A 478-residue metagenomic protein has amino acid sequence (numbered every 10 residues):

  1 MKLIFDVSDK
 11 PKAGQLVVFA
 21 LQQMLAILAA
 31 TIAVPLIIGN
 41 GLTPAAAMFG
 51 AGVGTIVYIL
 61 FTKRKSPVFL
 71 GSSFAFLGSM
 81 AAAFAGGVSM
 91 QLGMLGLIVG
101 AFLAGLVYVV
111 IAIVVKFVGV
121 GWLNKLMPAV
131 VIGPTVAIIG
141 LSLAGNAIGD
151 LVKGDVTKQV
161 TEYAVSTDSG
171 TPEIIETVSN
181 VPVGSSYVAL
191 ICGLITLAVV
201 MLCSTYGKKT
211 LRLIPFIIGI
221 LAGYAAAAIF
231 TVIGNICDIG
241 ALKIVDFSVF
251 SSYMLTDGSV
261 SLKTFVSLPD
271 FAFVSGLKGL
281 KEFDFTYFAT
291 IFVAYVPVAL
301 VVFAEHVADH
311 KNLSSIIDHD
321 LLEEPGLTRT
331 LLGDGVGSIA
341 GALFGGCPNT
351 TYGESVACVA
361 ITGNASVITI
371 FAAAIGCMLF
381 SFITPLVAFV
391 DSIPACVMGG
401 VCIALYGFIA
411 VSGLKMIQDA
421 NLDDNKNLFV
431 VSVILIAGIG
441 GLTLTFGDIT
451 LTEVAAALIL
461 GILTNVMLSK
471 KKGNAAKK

Functional and structural regions predicted by a protein language model:
M1-A13: Short, Lys/Arg-rich, polar N-terminal cytosolic tail immediately upstream of the first transmembrane signal-anchor
P11-A13, I37-V57, A294-V367: Membrane-embedded helical hairpins/re-entrant loop segments and their flanking transmembrane helices within multi-pass
G14-A30, G184-L197, I214, S261-D309 (+1 more regions): Hydrophobic, membrane-embedded alpha-helices of multi-pass small-molecule transporters
Q15-G193, F382-P385, S392, C396 (+2 more regions): Early transmembrane hairpin of solute transport permeases
F19-I27, I32-P35, G50-I59, S79-A83 (+10 more regions): Hydrophobic core segments of alpha-helical transmembrane domains in multi-pass membrane transport and ion-translocation
N40-T43, S185, V199-F273, V293-A308 (+2 more regions): Flexible hinge motifs at transmembrane-helix junctions and intramembrane kinks/re-entrant loops in multi-pass membrane
G41, I59-S66, V336-F344, T350-G447: Hydrophobic alpha-helical bundle architecture
A82-L95, G121, L141-K208, I236-E282 (+1 more regions): Inter-helical loop and helix-membrane interface segments of multi-pass membrane transporters/permeases
